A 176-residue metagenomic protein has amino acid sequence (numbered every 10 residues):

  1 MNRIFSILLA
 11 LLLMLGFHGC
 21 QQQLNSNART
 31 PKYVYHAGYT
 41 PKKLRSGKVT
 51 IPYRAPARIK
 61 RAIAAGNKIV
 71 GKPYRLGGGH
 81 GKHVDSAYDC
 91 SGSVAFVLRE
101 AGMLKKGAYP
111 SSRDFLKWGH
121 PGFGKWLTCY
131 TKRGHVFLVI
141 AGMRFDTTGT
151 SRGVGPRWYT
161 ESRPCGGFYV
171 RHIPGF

Functional and structural regions predicted by a protein language model:
M1-I7: Bacterial N-terminal signal peptides that target proteins for export
N2, C20-P73, S151-F176: Intrinsically disordered, low-complexity, Pro/Ser/Thr/Asn/Gly/Ala-rich spacer/linker segments adjacent to signal
L8-G16: Bacterial N-terminal signal peptides
R45-K48, G77-K82, S112-L116: Short linear capping/connector segments at secondary-structure termini
Y53-P56, K60-I63, A95, R99-F176: ...with weaker cross-activation on analogous glycine-rich loops/strands in unrelated enzymes
N67-A87: Active-site nucleophile-His-acid catalytic modules used for acyl/amide transfer and hydrolysis across diverse enzymes
K82-A101: Active-site nucleophilic cysteine motif
